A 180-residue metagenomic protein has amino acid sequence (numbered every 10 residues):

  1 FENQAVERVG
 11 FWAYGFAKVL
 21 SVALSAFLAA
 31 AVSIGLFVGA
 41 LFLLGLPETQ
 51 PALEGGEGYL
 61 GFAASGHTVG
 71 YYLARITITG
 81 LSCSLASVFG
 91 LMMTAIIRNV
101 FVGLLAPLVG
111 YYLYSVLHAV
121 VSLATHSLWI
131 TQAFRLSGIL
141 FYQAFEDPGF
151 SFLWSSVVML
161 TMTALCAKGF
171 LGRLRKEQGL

Functional and structural regions predicted by a protein language model:
F1-E7, F11: Transmembrane helix boundary and interhelical loop/hinge segments in multi-pass membrane proteins
G10-W12, N99-L104: Membrane-helix interface segments
G15-I96, L136-S156: Secretory targeting signals
P47-G70, F101-L180: Terminal transmembrane helical anchor/hairpin motif
